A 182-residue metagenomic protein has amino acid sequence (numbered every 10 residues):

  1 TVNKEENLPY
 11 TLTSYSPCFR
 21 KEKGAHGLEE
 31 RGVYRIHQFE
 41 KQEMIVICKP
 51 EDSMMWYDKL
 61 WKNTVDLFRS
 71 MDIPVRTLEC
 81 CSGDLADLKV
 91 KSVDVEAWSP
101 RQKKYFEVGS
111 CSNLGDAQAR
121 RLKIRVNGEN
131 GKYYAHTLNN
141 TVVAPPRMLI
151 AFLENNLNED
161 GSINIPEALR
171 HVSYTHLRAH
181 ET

Functional and structural regions predicted by a protein language model:
T1-R178: TRNA-recognition modules of translation machinery and tRNA-sensing kinases, especially anticodon-binding
